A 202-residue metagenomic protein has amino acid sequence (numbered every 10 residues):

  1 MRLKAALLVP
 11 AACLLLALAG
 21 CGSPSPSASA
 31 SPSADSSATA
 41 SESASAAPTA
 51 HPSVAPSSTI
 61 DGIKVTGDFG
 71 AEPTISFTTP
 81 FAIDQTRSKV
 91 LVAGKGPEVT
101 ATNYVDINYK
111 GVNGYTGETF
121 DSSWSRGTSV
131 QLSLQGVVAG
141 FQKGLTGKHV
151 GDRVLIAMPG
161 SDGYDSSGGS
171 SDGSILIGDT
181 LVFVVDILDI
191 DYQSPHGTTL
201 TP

Functional and structural regions predicted by a protein language model:
R2-P202: Cross-family detector of peptidyl-prolyl cis-trans isomerase
